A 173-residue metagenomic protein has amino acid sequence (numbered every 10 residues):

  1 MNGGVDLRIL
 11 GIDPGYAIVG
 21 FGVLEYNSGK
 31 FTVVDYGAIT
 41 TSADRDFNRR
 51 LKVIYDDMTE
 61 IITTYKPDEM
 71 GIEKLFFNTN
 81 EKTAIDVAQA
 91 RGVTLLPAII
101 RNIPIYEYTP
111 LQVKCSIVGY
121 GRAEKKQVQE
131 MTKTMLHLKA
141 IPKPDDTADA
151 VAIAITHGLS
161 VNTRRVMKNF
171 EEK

Functional and structural regions predicted by a protein language model:
M1-K173: Phosphate- and other anionic-substrate recognition elements at nucleic-acid/protein interfaces
